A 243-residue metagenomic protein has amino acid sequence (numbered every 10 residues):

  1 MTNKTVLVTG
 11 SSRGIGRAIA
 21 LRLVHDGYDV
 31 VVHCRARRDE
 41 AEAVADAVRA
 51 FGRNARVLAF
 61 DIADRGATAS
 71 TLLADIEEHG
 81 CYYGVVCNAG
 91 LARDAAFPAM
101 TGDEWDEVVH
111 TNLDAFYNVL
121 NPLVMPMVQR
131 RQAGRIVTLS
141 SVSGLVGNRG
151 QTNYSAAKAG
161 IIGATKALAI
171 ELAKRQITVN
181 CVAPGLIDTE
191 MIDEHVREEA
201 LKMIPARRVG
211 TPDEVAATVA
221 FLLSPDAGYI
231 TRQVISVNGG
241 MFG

Functional and structural regions predicted by a protein language model:
S12-R13: Conserved glycine-rich cofactor-binding loop
A96-F97, T101-V109, A200: Substrate-binding pocket helix/loop in short-chain dehydrogenase/reductase
L120, A157, T165: Active-site helix of classical SDR
S141: Residue(s) in the substrate-gating loop at a strand-loop-helix junction that position the organic substrate next
V146, E198, K202-M203, A220 (+1 more regions): Short C-terminal tail/terminal secondary-structure segment of NAD(P)H-dependent dehydrogenase/reductase domains
A173, T178, I230-R232: Short, small/polar-rich loop/turn modules that mediate ligand/substrate recognition or access, typified
I204-V215: A conserved structural motif in NAD(P)-dependent oxidoreductases
